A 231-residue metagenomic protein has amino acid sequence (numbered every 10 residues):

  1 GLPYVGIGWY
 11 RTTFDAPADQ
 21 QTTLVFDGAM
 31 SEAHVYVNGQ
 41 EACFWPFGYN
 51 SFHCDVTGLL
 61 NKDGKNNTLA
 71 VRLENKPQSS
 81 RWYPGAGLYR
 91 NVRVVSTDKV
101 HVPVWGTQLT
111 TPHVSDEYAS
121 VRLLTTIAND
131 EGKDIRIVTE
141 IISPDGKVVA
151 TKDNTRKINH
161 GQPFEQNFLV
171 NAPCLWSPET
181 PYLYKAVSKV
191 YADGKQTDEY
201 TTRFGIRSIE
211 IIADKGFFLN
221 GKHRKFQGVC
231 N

Functional and structural regions predicted by a protein language model:
G1-D15, Q20-F26, M30-N38, C43-P46 (+6 more regions): Active-site-adjacent substrate/metal-binding segments within catalytic domains of carbohydrate-active enzymes
Y4-W105, D130-E131, P144-K147: Accessory beta-strand-rich segments of carbohydrate-active enzymes
T22, V37, Y118-K157, F164-Q166 (+1 more regions): Beta-strand-rich binding/interaction modules
S51-G58, Q162-A172: Exposed aromatic-hydrophobic patches
L60-N66, S80, L169-K185: Short glycine/proline/serine/threonine-rich loop/turn segments at secondary-structure transition edges
A70-R72, K185-K189: Extracellular recognition modules
L88, V149-K152, F164, Q196-T201: Extracellular and select intracellular beta-sandwich modules with Ser/Thr-enriched, small-residue motifs on
V95, T155-K157, R203-R207: Short beta-strand edge segments in extracellular beta-sheet folds
